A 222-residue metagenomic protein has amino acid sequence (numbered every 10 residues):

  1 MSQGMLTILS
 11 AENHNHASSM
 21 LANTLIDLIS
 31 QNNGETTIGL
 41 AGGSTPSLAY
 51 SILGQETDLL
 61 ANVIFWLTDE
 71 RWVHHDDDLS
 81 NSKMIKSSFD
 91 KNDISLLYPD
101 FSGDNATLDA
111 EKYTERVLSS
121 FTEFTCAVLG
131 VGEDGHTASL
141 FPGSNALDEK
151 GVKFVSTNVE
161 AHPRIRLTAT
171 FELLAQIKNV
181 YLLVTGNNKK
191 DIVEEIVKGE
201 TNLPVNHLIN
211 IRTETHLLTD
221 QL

Functional and structural regions predicted by a protein language model:
M1-I38: N-terminal glycine-/serine-/threonine-rich phosphate-binding loop
S2-M5, L60-V128: Ligand-binding beta-strand-loop-alpha-helix segment within the catalytic cores of soluble metabolic enzymes
D27, G34-G54: Glycine-rich N-terminal segment of FAD-binding domains in flavoprotein oxidoreductases, spanning the beta-loop-helix
L40-T45, L129-E133, T185: Glycine-rich beta-strand-to-loop/alpha-helix junction loops that act as flexible
I52-L60, K86, P142-K150: A glycine- and small-aliphatic-rich helix-loop capping segment at beta-alpha/alpha-beta transitions that lines
E56-I64, A146, E172-K178, L208-R212: Short, conserved loop/helix-junction motifs that constitute active-site signature segments in enzyme catalytic cores
C126-L129, E133-E172: Class I SAM-dependent methyltransferase SAM-binding "motif I" and its flanking Rossmann-like core
K178-L222: ATP/nucleoside-binding phosphotransfer catalytic cores, i.e., glycine-rich phosphate-binding loops
